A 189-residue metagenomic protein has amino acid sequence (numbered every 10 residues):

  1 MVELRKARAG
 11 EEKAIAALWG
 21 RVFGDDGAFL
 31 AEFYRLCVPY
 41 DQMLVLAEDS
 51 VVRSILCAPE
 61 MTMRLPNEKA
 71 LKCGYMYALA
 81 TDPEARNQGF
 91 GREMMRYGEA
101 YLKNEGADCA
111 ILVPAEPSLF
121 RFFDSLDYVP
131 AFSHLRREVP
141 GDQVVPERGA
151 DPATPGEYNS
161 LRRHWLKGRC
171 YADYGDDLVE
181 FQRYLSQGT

Functional and structural regions predicted by a protein language model:
L4-L79, H164-T189: A conserved beta-strand-loop-helix scaffold within acyl/acetyltransferase catalytic domains
K13, F120-R121: Alpha-helical elements of the RecA-like P-loop NTPase motor core of helicases
L44, R53, P59, Y77 (+4 more regions): Core nucleotidyl-transferase/polymerase catalytic module
T81, N87-A100: Conserved acetyl-CoA-binding loop-helix of GNAT-fold acetyltransferases
M95, L102-A115: Conserved GNAT acetyl-CoA-binding A-motif
F123-Y128: Conserved active-site tyrosine of GNAT-family acetyltransferases
V129-T189: Amide-forming acyltransferase catalytic core, primarily the GNAT-like/NAT-type and related acyltransferase folds
